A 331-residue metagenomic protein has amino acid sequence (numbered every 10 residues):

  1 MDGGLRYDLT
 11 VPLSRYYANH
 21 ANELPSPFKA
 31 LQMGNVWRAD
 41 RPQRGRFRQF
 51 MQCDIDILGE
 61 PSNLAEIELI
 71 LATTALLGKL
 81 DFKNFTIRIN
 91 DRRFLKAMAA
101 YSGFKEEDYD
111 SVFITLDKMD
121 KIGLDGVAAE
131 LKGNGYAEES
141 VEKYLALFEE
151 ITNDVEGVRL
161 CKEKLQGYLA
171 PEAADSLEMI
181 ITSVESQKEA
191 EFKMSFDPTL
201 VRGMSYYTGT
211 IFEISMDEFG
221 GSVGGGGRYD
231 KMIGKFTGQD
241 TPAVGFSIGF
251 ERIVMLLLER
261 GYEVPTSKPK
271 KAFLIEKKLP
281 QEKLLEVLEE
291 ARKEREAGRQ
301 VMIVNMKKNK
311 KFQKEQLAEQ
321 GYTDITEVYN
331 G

Functional and structural regions predicted by a protein language model:
M1, F104-V127: Acidic, His- and aromatic-enriched active-site or binding-groove loops in soluble protein domains that engage sugars
D2, T86-I87, G245: A residue-level structural signature of the nucleotidyltransferase/glycosyltransferase Rossmann-like core
D8-A21, A30-F82, L131-G331: Positively charged, Gly/Ser-enriched RNA/tRNA-binding surfaces
N22-L31, D81-I87, E106, D110: Short secondary-structure capping/junction motifs at helix and strand boundaries
F47-C53, I89-A97: Short, conserved phosphate-binding/catalytic loop or strand-edge motifs used in phosphoryl-/nucleotidyl-transfer
T74-G78, F94-Y101: Hydrophobic mid-domain F-helix/FG-region of cytochrome P450s
N84-F94, V112, S195-V201: Short, surface-exposed recognition loops or helix-turn segments adjacent to catalytic cores
